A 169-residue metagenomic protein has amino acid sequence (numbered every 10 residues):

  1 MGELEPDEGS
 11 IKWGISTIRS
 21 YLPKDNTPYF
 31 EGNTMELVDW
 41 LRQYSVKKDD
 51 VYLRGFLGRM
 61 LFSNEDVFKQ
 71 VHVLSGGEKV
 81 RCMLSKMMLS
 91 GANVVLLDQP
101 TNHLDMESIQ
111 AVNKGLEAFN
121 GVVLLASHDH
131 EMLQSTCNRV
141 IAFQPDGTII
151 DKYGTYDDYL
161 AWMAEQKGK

Functional and structural regions predicted by a protein language model:
M1-K169: ABC ATP-binding cassette signature C-motif
